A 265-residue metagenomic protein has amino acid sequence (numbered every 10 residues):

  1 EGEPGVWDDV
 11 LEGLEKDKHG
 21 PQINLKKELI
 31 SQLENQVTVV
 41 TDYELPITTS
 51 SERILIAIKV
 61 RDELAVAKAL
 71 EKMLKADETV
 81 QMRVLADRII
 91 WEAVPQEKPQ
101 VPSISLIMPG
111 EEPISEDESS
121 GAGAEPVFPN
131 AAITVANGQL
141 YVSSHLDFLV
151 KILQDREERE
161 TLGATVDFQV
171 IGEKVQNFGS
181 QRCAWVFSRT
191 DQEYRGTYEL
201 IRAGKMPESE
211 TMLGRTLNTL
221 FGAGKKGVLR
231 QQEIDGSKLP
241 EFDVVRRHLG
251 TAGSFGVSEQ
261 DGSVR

Functional and structural regions predicted by a protein language model:
E1-R265: Signature of soluble extracytoplasmic/periplasmic domains of secreted precursors and cell-surface proteins
